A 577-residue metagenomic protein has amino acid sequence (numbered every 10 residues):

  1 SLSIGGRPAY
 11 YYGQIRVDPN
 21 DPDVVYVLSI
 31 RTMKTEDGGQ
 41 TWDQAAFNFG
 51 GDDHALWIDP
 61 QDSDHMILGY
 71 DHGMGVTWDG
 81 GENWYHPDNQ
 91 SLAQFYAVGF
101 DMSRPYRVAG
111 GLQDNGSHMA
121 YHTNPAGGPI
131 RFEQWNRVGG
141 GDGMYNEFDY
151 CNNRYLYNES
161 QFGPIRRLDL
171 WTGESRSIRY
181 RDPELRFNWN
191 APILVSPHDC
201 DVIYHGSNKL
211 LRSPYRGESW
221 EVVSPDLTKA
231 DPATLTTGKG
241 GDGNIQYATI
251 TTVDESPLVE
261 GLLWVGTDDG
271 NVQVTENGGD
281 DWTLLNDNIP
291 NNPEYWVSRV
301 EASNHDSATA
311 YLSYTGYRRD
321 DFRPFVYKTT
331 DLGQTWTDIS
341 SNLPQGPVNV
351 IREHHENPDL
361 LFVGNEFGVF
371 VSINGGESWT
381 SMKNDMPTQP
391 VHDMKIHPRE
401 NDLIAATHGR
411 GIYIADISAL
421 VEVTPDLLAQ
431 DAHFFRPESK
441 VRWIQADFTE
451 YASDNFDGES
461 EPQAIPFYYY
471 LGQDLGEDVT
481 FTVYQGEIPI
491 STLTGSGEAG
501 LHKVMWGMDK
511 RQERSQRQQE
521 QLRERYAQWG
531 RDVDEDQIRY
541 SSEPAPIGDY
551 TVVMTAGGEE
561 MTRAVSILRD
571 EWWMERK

Functional and structural regions predicted by a protein language model:
S1-N455, P462-P466, Y470, D474: Beta-propeller blade termini and top-face loops
L92, T388, E498-A499, P546-I547: Surface-exposed loops/turns
R166-L168, I465-I488, D549-V553: Beta-strand-rich binding/interaction modules
E174-S177, S378-T380, E487-L493, M561: Surface-exposed loop/edge segments in extracytoplasmic proteins
P293, P489-E543: Glycine-centered tight-turn motifs at strand-turn-strand junctions
H305, S460, D474, G497-A499 (+1 more regions): Surface-exposed coil/turn segments at beta-strand junctions on protein surfaces, enriched
Q512-S515, T555-R563: Short acidic/polar inter-strand loop motif in beta-rich domains
E559-R576: Short beta-strand elements
